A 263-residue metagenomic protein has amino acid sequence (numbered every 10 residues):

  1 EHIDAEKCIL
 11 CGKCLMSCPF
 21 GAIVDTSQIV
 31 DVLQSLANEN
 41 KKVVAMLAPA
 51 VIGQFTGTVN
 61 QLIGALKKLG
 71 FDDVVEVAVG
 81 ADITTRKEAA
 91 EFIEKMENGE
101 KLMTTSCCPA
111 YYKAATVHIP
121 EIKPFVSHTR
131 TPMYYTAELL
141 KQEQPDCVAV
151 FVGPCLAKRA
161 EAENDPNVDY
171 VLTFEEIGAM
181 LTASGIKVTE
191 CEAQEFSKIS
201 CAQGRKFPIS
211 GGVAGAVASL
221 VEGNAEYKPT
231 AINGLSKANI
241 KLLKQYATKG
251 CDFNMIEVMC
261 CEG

Functional and structural regions predicted by a protein language model:
E1-I29: Iron-sulfur cluster-binding cysteine motifs and their immediate structural context in ferredoxin-like electron-transfer
D25-G263: Iron-sulfur-associated redox domains of electron-transfer enzymes in respiratory and anaerobic energy metabolism
